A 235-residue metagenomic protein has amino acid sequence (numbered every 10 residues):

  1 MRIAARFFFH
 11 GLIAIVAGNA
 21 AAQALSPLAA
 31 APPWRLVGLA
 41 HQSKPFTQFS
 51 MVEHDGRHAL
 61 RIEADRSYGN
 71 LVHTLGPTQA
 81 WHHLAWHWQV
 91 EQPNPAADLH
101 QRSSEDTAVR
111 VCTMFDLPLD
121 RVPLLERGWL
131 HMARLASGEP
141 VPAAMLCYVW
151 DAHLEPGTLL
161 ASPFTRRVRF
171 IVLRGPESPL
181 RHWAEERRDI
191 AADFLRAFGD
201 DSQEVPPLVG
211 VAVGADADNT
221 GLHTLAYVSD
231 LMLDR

Functional and structural regions predicted by a protein language model:
A17-A21: N-terminal signal peptide c-region/cleavage motif recognized by signal peptidases
A22-S43, L124-H131: Extracellular carbohydrate-recognition regions
Q48-N70: Short carbohydrate-recognition loop motifs
T74-L84, E177-L180, E204: Extracellular/lumenal carbohydrate-interaction signature centered on repeated Trp-anchored short motifs
H87-P93, D116-P118, A191: Solvent-exposed strand-to-loop "edge" motifs in beta-rich extracellular domains
D106-R110, D116-F164: Extracellular/luminal beta-rich ligand-recognition and adhesion surfaces characterized by aromatic-Gly/Pro-enriched
V109-V111, T165-P176, L180-G221: Extracellular beta-strand ligand-recognition surfaces/modules
V211, D230-L233: Extracellular beta-strand elements of beta-rich domains used for carbohydrate recognition/degradation or cell-matrix
